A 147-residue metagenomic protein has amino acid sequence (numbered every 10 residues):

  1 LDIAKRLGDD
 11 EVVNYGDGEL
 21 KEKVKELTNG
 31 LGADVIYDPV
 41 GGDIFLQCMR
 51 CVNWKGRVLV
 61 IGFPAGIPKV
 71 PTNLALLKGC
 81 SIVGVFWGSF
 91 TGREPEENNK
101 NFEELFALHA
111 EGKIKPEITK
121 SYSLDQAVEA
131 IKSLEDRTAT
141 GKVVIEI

Functional and structural regions predicted by a protein language model:
L1-I44, E94-K100: Adenosine-nucleotide cofactor-binding segment
G30, F106, E111-K120, V128-I147: C-terminal capping/lid region of NAD(P)-dependent oxidoreductase domains
G32-Y37, R57-V60, P116-T119: Short catalytic-loop micro-motif centered on adjacent basic/acidic residues
D43-I114, E146-I147: Glycine-rich phosphate-binding loop and adjacent beta-alpha segment of Rossmann(oid) nucleotide-cofactor-binding
